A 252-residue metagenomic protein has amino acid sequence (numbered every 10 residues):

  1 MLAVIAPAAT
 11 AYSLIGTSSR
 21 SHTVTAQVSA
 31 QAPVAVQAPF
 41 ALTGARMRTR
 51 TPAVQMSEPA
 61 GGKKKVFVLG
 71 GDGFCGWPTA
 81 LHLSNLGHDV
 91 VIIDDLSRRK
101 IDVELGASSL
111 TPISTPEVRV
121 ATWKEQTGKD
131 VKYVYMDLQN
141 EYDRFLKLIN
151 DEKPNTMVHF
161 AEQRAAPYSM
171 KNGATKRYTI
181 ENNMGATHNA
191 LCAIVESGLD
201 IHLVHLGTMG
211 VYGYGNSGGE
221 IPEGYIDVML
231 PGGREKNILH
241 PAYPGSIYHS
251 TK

Functional and structural regions predicted by a protein language model:
M1-G44: N-terminal chloroplast transit peptides
V4-A6, T51, A60: Generic extreme N-terminus detector
A9-Y12, T51-Q55: Short acidic, low-complexity intrinsically disordered linear motifs used for protein-protein interactions
T23, Q27, T51-V54, Y248: Glycine-centered signal
M47-T49: Intrinsically disordered, low-complexity terminal segments enriched in Ser/Thr
S57-K252: N-terminal Rossmann-like NAD(P)+-binding domain of SDR-like oxidoreductases, especially those catalyzing
